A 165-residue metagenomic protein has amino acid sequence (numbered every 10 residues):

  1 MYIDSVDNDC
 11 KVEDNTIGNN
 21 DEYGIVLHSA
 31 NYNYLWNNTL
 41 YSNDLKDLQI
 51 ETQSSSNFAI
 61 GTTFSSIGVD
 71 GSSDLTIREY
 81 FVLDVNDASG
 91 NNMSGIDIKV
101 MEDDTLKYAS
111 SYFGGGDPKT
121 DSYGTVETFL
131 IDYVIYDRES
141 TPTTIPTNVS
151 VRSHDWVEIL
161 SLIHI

Functional and structural regions predicted by a protein language model:
M1-V6, Y23-S29, N43-Q53, S65-L75: Glycine-rich beta-solenoid repeat tracts in large extracellular/virion proteins
L75-N86: A short, Gly/Thr-enriched small/hydrophobic beta-strand-prone motif that recurs across taxa
S89-Y112: Short, ordered, surface-exposed loop/turn motifs in non-cytosolic proteins
D104-Y133: Short, acidic Ser/Thr/Gly-rich low-complexity loop/linker segments typical of extracellular and cell-surface proteins
E127, I131-I159: A short, solvent-exposed beta-strand micro-motif common in secreted/extracellular proteins
I163-I165: Conserved small/polar residues in nucleotide/adenosyl-binding loops
